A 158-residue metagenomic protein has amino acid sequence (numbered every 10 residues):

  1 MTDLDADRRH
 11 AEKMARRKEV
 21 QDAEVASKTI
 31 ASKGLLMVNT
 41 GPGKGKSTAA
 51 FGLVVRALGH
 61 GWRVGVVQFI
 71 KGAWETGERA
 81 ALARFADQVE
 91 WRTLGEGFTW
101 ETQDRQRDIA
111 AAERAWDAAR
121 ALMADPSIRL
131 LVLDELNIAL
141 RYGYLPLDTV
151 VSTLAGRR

Functional and structural regions predicted by a protein language model:
M1-L36: Extreme N-terminal, non-catalytic leader segments that precede Walker-type/kinase nucleotide-binding cores
T2, M14-E19, P42-G45, R84-F85 (+2 more regions): Short acidic/polar alpha-helix capping motifs at helix-coil junctions
L4-R8, Q88, P126: Short linear motifs in intrinsically disordered/low-complexity regions
V25-S27, W100, R157: Aromatic-enriched hydrophobic runs in primary sequence
L35-V38, R129-L130: Residue-level preference for the first positions of well-ordered beta-strands
M37-A124: Conserved P-loop
E101-G156: Phosphate-binding/switch loop-helix module in NTP-utilizing enzymes
